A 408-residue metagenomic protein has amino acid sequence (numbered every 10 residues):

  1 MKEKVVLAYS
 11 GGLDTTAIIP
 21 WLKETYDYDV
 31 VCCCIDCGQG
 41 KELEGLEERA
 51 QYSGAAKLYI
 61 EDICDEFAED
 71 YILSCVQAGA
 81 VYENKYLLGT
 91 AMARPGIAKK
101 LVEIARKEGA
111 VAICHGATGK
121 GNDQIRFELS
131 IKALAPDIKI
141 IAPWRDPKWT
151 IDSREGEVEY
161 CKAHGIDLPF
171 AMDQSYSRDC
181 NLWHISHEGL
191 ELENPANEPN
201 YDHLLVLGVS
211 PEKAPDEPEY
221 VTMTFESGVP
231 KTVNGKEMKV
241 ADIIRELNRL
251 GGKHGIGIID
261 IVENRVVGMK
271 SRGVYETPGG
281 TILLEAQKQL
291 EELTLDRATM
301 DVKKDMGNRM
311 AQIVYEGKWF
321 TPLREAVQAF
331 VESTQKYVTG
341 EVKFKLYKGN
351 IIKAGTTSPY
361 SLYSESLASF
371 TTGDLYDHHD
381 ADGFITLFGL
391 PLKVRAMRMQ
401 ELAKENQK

Functional and structural regions predicted by a protein language model:
K2-K408: Nucleotide-activated chemistry modules centered on ATP-dependent adenylation/adenylyltransferase
